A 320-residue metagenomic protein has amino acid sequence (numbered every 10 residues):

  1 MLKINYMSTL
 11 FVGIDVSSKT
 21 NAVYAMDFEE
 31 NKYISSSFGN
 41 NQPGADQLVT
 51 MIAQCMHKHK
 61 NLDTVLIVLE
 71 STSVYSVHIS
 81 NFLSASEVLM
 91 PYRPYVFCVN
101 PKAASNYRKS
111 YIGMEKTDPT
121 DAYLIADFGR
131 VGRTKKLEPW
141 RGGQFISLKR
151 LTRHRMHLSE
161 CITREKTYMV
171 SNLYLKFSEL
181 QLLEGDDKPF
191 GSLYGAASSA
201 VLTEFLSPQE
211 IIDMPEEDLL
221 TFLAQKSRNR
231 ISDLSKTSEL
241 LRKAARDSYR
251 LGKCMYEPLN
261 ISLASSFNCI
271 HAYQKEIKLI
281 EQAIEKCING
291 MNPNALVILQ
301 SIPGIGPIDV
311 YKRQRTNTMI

Functional and structural regions predicted by a protein language model:
M1-I320: A detector of single, family-specific signature residues that are central to catalytic or substrate-handling motifs
